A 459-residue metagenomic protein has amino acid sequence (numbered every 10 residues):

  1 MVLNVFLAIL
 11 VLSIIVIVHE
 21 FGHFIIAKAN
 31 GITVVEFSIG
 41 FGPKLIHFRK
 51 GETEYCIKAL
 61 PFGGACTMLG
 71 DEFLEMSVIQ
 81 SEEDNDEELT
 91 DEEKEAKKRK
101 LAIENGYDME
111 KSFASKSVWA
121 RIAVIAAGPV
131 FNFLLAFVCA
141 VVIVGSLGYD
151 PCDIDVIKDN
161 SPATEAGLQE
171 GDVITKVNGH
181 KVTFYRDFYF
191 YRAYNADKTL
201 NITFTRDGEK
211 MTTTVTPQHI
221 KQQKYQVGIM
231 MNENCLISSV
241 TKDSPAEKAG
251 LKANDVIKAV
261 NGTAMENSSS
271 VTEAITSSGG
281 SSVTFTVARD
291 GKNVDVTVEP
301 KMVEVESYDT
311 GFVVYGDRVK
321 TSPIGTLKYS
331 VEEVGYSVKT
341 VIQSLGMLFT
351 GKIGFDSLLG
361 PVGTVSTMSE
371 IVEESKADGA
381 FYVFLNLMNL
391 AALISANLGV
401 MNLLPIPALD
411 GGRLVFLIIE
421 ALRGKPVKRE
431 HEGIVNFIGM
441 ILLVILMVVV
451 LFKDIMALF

Functional and structural regions predicted by a protein language model:
M1-N4, A8, K116-I125, N132 (+1 more regions): Residue-level signature of transmembrane alpha-helical entry/exit and packing/kink sites in multi-pass membrane
L3-L101, M401-R423: Small-residue-rich helix-interface/hinge motifs
H19, I57, G128, A163 (+12 more regions): Terminal peptide-recognition signature
G64, T90-D159, I445: Internal alpha-helical transmembrane segments
D71-V78, K158-P217: Juxtamembrane extramembrane loops of integral membrane proteins
I103-W119, K224-K248, A253-A259, T263-A264 (+3 more regions): Functional transmembrane alpha-helices
F137, I143-K176, H180-T183, K221-A259 (+1 more regions): PDZ/PDZ-like domain segments forming the peptide/carboxylate-binding groove, activating on the N-terminal beta-strands
I434-D454: Final/C-terminal transmembrane alpha-helix of multipass membrane proteins
